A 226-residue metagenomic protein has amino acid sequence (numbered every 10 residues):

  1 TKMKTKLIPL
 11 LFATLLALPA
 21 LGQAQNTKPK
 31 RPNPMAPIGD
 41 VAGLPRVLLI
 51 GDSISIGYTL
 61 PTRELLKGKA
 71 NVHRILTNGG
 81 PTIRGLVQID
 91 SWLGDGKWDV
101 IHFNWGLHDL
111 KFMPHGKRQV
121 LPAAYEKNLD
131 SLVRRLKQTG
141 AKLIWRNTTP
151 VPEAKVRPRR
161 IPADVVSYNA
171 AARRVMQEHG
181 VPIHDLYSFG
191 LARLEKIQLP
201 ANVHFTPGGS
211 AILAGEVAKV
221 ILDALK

Functional and structural regions predicted by a protein language model:
T1-L49, S55-N71, G94-K97, Q138 (+1 more regions): N-terminal secretory targeting modules
M3, D40-V41, E64-N71, R84-K226: Alpha-helical cap/lid subdomain in secreted, periplasmic, or secretory-pathway luminal O-acyl-processing enzymes
L49-I50, R146: Short hydrophobic segments within beta-strands
I50-G51, T77: Small/polar loops that bind or transfer phosphate-bearing groups
D52-S53, L107: Active-site metal-binding loops of divalent metal-dependent hydrolases
I54-S55, S188: Short, glycine/acidic-enriched loop or turn micro-motifs at the edges of active sites
G57, I83-R84: Residues that form or flank phosphate/diphosphate-binding pockets in enzymes that use nucleotide phosphates
R74-P81: Short beta->alpha junction loops
